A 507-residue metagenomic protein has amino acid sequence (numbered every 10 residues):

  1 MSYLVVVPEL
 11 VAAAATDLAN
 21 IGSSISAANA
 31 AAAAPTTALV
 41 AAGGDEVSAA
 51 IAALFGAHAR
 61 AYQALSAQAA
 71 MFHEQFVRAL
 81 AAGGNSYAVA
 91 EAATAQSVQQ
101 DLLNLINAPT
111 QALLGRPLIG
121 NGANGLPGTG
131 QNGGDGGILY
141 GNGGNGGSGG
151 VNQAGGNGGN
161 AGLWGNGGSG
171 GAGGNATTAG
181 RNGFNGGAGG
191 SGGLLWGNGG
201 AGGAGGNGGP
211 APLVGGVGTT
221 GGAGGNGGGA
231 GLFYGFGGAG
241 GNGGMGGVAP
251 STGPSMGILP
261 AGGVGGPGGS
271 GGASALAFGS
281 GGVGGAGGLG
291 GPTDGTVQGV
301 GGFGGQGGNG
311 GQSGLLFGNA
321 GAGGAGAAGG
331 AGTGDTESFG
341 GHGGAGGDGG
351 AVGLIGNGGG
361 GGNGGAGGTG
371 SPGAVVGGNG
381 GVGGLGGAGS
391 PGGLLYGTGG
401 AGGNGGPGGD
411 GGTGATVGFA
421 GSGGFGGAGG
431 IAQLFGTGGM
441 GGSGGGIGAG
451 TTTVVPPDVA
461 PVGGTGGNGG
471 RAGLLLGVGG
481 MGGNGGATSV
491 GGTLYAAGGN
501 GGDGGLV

Functional and structural regions predicted by a protein language model:
M1-V507: A glycine-centric feature that highlights glycine-enriched low-complexity/repetitive segments and conserved glycine
